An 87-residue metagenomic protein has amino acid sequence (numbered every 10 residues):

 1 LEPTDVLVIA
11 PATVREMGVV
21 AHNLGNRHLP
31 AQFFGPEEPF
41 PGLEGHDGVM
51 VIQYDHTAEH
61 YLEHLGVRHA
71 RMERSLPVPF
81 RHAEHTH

Functional and structural regions predicted by a protein language model:
E2-V49: Mid-chain, well-packed structural core segment of small domains
P39-F40, V51-H87: Helix-rich terminal scaffold detector
